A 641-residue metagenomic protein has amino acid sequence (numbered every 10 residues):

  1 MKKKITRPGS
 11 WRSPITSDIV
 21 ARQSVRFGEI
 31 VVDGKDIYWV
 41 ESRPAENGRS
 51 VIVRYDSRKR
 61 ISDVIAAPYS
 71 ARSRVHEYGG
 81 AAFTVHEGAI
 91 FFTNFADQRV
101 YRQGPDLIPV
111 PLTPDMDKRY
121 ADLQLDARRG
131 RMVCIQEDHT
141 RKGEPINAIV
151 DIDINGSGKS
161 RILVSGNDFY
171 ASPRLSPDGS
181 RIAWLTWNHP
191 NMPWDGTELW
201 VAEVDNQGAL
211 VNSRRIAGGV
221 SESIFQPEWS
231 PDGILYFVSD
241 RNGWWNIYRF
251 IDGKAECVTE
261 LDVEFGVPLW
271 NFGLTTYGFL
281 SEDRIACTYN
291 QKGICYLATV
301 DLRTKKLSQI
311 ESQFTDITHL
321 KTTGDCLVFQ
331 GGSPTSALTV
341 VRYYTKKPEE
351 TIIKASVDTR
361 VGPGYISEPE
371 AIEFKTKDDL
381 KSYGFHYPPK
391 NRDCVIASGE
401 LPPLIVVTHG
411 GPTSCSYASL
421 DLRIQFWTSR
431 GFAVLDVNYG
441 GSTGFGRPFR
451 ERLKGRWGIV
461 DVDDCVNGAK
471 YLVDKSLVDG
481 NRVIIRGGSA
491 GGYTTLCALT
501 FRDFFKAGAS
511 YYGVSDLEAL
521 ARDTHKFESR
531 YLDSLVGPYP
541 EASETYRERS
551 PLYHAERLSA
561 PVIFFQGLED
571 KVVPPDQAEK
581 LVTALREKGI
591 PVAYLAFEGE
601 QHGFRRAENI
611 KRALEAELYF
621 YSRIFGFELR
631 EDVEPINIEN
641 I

Functional and structural regions predicted by a protein language model:
P8-Y55, R72-T84: Beta-strand-rich domains and repeat architectures in extracellular enzymes and scaffolds, especially beta-propellers
I15-A21, S62-S73, I108-P114, K159-V164 (+4 more regions): A short beta-strand motif characteristic of beta-propeller blades
R22-D33, S70-I90, D117-M132, N167-I182 (+8 more regions): Conserved beta-propeller blade repeats
R26-V31, V40-E41, S50, S62-D63 (+11 more regions): Non-catalytic accessory segments flanking enzyme active sites
E41-V51, A71-E77, F92-V100, P114-Y120 (+11 more regions): A flexible loop/linker signature enriched in serine peptidases of the S9 family
D56-K59, G104-L107, D153-S157, V204-G208 (+3 more regions): Short loop/turn segments that connect beta-strands within beta-propeller blades
T140, P190, S356-N481, G488 (+1 more regions): Cap/lid segment of the alpha/beta-hydrolase catalytic domain
Y439-I641: Active-site-proximal cap/loop segments of hydrolase catalytic domains
